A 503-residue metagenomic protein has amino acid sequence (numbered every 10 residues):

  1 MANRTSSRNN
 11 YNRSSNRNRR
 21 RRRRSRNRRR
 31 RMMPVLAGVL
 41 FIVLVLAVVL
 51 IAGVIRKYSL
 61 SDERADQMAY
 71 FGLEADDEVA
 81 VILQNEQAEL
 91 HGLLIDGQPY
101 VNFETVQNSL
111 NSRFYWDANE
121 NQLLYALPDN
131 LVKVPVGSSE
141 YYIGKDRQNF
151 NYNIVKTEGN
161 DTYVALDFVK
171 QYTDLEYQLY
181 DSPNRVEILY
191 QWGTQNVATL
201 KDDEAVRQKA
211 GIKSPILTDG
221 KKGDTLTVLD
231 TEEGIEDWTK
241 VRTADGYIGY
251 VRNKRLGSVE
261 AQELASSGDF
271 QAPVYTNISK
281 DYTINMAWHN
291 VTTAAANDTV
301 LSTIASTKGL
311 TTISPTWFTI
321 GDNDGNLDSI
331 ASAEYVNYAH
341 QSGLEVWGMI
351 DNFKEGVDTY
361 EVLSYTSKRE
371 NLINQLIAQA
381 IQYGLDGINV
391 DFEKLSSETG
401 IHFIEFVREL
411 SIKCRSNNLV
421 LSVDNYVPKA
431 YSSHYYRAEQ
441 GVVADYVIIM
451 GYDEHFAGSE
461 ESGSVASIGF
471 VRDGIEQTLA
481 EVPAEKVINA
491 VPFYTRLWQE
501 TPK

Functional and structural regions predicted by a protein language model:
M1-L36: N-terminal Lys/Arg-rich, disordered targeting/topogenic segments
R28-E233, A265-Y275: Primary recognition of N-terminal secretory signal peptides and signal-anchoring hydrophobic helices
Y125, G223, W238-T243, V251: SH3/SH3-like beta-barrel fold
E263-E370, Q375: Glycan-recognition patch characteristic of GH18 chitinases/ENGases and related GlcNAc/peptidoglycan-binding proteins
N285-H289, T311-P315, V346-I350, I388-V390 (+3 more regions): Hydrophobic faces of well-ordered beta-strands that scaffold small-molecule active sites in alpha/beta enzyme cores
W288-T292, F318, D351-F353, E393-L395 (+3 more regions): Active-site beta-loop-alpha junctions enriched in small/polar residues
K308-T311, K368-F392, Y435-H455: Structural recognition of alpha->loop->beta junctions
N323-I330, N374, S397-K503: Substrate-binding surface in catalytic domains of secreted glycosidases
